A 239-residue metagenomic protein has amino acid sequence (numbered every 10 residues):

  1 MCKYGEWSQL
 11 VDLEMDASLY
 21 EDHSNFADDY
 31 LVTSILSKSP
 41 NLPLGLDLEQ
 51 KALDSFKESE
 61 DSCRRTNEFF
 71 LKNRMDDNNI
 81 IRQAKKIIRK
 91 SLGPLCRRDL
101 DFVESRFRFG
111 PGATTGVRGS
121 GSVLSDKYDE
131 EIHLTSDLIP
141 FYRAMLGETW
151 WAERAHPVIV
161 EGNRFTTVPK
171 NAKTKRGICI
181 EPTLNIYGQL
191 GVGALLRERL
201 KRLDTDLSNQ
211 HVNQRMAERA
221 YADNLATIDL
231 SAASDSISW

Functional and structural regions predicted by a protein language model:
M1-T166: Non-catalytic, polymerase-adjacent accessory regions of viral genome-replication enzymes
H156-V160, P169-N171, L207-H211: Short linear interaction motifs
F165-P169, G177: Phosphate-handling catalytic interfaces
K175, C179-S231: Active-site-proximal segment of RNA-dependent polymerases
L230-W239: Extended, hydrophobic alpha-helical segments
